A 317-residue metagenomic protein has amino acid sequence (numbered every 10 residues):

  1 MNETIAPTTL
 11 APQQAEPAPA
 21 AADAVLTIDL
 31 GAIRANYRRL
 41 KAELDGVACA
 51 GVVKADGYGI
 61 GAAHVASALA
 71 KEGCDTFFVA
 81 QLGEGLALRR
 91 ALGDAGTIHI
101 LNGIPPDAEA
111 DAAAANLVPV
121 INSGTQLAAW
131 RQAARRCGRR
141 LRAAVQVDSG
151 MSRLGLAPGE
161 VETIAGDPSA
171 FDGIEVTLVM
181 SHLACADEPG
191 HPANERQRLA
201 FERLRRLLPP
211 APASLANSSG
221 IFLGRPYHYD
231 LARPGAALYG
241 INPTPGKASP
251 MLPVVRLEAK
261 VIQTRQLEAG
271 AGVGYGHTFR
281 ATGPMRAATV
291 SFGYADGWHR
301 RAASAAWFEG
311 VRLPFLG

Functional and structural regions predicted by a protein language model:
N2-P12, P253: Flexible C-terminal active-site loop/helix
E3-I5, Q266-G317: C-terminal accessory subdomain/extension
T9-Q13, P19-A20, A24-A35, A42-R203 (+2 more regions): Active-site-proximal beta-alpha core segment in soluble small-molecule metabolic enzymes
V52, A144-Q146, L178, R233 (+3 more regions): Conserved beta-strand segments that form the floor/walls of ligand-binding pockets within enzyme and binding domains
I100, V176, V261, F315-L316: A structural signal for short, hydrophobic beta-strand segments that form beta-sheets in beta-rich/all-beta domains
G150, A184, S219, A237 (+1 more regions): Catalytic metal-binding/acid-base residues of hydrolase active sites
D187-G283: Anionic-ligand-binding alpha/beta catalytic cores of soluble enzymes and soluble regulatory domains that recognize
